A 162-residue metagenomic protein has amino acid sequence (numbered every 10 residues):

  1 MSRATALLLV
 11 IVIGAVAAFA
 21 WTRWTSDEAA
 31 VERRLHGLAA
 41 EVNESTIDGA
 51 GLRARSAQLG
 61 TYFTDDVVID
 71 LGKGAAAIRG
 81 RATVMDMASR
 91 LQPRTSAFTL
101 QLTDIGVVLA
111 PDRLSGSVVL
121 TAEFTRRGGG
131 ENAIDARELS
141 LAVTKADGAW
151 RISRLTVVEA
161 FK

Functional and structural regions predicted by a protein language model:
S2-T5, W24, S115-S117, E131-K162: Short beta-strand edge/turn micro-motifs at domain boundaries
T5-W21: Hydrophobic membrane-insertion alpha-helices, especially the h-region of bacterial N-terminal signal peptides
R23-A39: Ser/Thr/Pro/Gly-rich low-complexity linker/stalk segments immediately outside membranes or between
R34, I47-G72: Short, well-ordered alpha-helical segments enriched in acidic and aromatic residues
D65-G106: A solvent-exposed, acidic/Ser-Thr-rich amphipathic alpha-helical stretch
P93-A97, E123-D135: Short, cysteine-centered beta-strand-loop-beta hairpins and adjacent loop/turn segments enriched in charged/polar
D112-F124: A short hydrophobic beta-strand element
